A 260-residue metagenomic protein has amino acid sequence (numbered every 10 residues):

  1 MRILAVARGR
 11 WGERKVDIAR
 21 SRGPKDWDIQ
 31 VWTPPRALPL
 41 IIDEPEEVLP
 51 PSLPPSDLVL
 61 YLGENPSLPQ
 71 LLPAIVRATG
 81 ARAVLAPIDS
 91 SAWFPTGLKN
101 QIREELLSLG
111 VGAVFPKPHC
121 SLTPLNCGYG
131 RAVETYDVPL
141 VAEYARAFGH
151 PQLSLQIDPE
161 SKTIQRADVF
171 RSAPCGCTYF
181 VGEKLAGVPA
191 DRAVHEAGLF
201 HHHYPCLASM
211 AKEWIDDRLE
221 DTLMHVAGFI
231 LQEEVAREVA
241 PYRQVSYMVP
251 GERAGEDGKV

Functional and structural regions predicted by a protein language model:
M1, T79, D158: Glycine-rich phosphate/diphosphate-binding loops that line cofactor/substrate pockets in enzymes
M1-G9, V59: Short hydrophobic beta-strand segments
W11-L71, I75-R77, R82-N100, A147-Q152 (+2 more regions): Active-site- and interface-proximal helix/loop "cap" or "latch" segments in soluble metabolic and energy-transducing
R77, E104-S108, P139-A147: Polar/charged alpha-helical tracts
P87-L125: Long, charge-dense
S108-G112, E160-S161, V188-P189: Secondary-structure boundary elements
V114-K117, Q156, R166-D168: Short, conserved beta-strand edge motifs with alternating hydrophobic and charged residues
H119-E160: Structured beta-strand/loop patches that form or line metal/cofactor-binding pockets in enzymes
